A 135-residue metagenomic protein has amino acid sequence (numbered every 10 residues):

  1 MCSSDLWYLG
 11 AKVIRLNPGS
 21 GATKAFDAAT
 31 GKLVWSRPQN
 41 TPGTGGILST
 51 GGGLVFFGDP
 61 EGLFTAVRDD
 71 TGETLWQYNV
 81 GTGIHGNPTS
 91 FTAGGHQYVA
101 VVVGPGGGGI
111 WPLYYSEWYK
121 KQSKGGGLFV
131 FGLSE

Functional and structural regions predicted by a protein language model:
M1-S3: Short, small-residue-biased leader/transition segments that mark boundaries at the very start of proteins
D5-Y8, L16-S20, W35-G51, N79-T89: Extracytoplasmic beta-rich repeat domains
N17, F56-G58, V101: Conserved beta-strand element within WD40/beta-propeller blades
G21, G62-F64, G106: Loop/turn residues immediately N-terminal
A28-T30, D69-T71, S134: Short loop/turn segments that connect beta-strands within beta-propeller blades
P88-E135: Blade-level signature of beta-propeller repeat domains, shared across WD40, Kelch, NHL, RCC1 and BNR/Asp-box propellers
